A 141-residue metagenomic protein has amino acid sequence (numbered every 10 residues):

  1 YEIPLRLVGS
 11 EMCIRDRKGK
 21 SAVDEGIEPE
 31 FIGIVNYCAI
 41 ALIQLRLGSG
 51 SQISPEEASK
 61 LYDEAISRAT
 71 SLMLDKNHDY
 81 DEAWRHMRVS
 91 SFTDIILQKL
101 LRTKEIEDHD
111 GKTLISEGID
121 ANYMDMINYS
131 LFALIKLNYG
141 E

Functional and structural regions predicted by a protein language model:
Y1-G9, C13: Single conserved hydrophobic/aromatic residue that forms the stacking wall/gate of nucleotide- or nucleobase-binding
E11-K20, Q44, T103-E105, L134-L137: Short loop/beta submotifs within extracellular cysteine-rich repeat domains
R15-I32, K104-M124: A cross-kingdom feature marking solvent-exposed beta-strand/loop segments within repeated, beta-rich binding/scaffold
V23, C38, I43-S91, L137-E141: Intrinsic disorder/low-complexity detector
F31-L42, I96, Y123-L134: Short, structured motif recognition centered on aromatic/hydrophobic residues
H86-S90, D94, T113, E117-D120: Short, well-ordered coil↔helix boundary/capping segments
S90-K104: C-terminal terminal-subdomain/extension
